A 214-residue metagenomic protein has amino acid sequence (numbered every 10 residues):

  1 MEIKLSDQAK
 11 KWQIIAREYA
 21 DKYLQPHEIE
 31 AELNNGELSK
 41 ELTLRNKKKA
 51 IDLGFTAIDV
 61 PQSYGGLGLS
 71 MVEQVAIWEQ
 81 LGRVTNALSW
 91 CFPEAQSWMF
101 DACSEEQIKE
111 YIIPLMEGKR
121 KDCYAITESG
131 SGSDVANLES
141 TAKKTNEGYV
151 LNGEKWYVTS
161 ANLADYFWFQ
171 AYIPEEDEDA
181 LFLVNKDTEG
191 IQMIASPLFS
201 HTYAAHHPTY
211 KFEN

Functional and structural regions predicted by a protein language model:
M1-Q25, F55: Flavin-dependent oxidoreductase catalytic core characteristic of acyl-CoA dehydrogenase/oxidase-like enzymes
H27-A50: Short secondary-structure junction/hinge motifs that connect adjacent elements
I51-G118, S160-L163: Internal helix-loop-helix
G118-I126: A short, Trp-centered hydrophobic/proline-enriched beta-strand micro-motif
N137, D187-N214: Flexible, small-/acidic-enriched active-site or ligand-binding loops
S140-K143: A structural signal for short hydrophobic beta-strand segments in well-ordered beta-sheet cores
E154-I194: A short core secondary-structure module
